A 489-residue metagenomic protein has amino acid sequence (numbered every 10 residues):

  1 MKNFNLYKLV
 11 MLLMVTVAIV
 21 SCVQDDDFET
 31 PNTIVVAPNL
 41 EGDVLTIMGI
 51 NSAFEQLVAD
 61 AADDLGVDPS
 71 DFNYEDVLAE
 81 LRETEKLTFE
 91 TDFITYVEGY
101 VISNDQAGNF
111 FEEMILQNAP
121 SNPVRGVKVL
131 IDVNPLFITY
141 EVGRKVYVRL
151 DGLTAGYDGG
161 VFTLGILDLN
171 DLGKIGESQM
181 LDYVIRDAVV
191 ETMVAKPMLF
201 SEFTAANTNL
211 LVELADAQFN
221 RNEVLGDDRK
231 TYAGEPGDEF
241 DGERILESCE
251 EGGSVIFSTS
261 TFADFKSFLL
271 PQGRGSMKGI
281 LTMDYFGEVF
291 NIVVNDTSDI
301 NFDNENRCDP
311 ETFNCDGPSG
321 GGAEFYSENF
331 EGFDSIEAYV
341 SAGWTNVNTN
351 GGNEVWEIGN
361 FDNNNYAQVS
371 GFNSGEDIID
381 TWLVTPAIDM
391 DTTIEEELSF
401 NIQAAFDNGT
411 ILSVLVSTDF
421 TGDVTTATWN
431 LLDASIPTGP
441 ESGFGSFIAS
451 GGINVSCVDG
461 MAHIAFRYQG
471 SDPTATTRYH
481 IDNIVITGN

Functional and structural regions predicted by a protein language model:
A18-S21: C-terminal motif of bacterial Sec signal peptides marking the signal peptidase cleavage site
V23-F111, I115-P318: OB-fold nucleic-acid-binding modules
N104-N109, R221-L225, E376, D391-I394 (+3 more regions): Extended, low-complexity, turn-rich repeat/linker tracts enriched in Gly/Pro/Ser/Thr and Asp/Glu that occur
L150, F330, L383-T385, M390-A405 (+3 more regions): Extracellular beta-strand-rich recognition modules
Y326-F372: Extracellular glycan-recognition surfaces and repeat-rich motifs
Q368-T381, T438-S446: Extracellular beta-rich ligand/substrate-recognition surface
G375-T393, E397, F447-G452, H480-I481: Short beta-strands within extracellular/lumenal beta-sheet-rich domains
I436-N489: Terminal, low-complexity interaction segments
